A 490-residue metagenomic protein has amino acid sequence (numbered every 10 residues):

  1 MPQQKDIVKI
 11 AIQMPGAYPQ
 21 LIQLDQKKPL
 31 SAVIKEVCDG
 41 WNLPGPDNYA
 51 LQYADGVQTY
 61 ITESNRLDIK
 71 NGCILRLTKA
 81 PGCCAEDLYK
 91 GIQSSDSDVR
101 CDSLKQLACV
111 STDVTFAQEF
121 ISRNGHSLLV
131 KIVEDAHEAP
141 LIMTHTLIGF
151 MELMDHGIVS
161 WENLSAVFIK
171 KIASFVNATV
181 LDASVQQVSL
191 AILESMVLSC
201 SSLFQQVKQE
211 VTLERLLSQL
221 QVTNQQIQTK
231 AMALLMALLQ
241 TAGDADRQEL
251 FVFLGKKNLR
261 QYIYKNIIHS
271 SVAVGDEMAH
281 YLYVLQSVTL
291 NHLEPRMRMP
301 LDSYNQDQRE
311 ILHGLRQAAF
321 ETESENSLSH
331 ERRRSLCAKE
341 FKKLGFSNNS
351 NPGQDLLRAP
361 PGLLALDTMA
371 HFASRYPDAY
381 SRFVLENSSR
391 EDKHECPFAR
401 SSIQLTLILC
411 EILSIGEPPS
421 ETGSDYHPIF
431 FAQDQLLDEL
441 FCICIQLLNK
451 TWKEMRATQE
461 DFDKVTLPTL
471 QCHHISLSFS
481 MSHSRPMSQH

Functional and structural regions predicted by a protein language model:
P2-Q4, I10-S31, D39-L213, N224-K230 (+13 more regions): Elongated alpha-helical scaffolds that mediate protein-protein interactions in large eukaryotic proteins, primarily
D39, C109, D135, E152-D155 (+18 more regions): Positions within ordered alpha-helical repeat solenoids
D87-D96, L129-L141, I172-S184, R215-T223 (+5 more regions): Helix-loop junctions that connect tandem helical modules in alpha-solenoid scaffolds
R123-L128, A166-K171, L234, F251-N258 (+4 more regions): Amphipathic alpha-helical scaffolding segments
G243-D244, D276-Y281, V288-H490: Eukaryotic scaffolding regions of large macromolecular assemblies
